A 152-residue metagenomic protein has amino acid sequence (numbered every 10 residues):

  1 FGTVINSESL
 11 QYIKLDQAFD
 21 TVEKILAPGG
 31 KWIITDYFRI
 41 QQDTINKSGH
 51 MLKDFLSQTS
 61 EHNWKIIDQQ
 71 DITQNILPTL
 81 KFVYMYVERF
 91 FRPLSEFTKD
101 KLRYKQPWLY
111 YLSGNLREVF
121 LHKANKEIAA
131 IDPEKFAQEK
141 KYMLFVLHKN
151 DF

Functional and structural regions predicted by a protein language model:
G2: Conserved acidic residues
I5: A conserved beta-strand element that flanks and buttresses the S-adenosyl-L-methionine
S9: Hydrophobic adenine-recognition pocket in adenosine-nucleotide-binding enzymes
Y12-I13, Q41: Catalytic P-loop NTPase motifs of RecA-like helicase/translocase cores
D16-K31: A short glycine-rich, Lys/Arg-flanked "PGG" loop and its adjoining helix->strand segment in the class I
I45-E134: Substrate-binding/catalytic lobe of Class I Rossmann-like enzymes that use SAM or dcSAM, i.e., the mid-to-C-terminal
Q138-V146: Short hydrophobic/aromatic beta-strand or adjacent loop that forms the aromatic wall/cage of a ligand/substrate-binding
